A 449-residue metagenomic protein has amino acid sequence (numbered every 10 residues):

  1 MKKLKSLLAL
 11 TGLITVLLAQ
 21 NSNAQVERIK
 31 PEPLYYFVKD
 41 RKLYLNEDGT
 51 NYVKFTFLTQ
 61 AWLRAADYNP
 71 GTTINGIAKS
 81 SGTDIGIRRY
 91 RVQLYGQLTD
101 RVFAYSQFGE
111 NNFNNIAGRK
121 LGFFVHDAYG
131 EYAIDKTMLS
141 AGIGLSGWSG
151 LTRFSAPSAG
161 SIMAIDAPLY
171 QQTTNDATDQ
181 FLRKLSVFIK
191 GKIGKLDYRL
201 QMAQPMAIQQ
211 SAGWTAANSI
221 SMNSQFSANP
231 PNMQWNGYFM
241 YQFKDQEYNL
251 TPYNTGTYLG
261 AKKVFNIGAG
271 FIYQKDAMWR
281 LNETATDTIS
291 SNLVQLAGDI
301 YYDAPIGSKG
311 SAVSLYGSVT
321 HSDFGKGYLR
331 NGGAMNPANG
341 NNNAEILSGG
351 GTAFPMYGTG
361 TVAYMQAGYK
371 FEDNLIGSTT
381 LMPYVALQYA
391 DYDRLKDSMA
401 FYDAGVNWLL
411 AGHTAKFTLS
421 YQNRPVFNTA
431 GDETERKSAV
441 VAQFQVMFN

Functional and structural regions predicted by a protein language model:
K2-S6, L10-I14, L18-Q60, Y68 (+1 more regions): N-terminal periplasmic/intermembrane-space "pro-region" immediately following the signal or transit peptide
I29-P33, W62-G86, A212-A217, Y328-R330 (+1 more regions): Primarily recognizes Gram-negative and organellar outer-membrane beta-barrels
V38-K39, D48, K244-Y392, R436-S438: Detector for outer-membrane/organellar transmembrane beta-barrel domains, recognizing the amphipathic beta-strand
R41-Y68, K79-Q209, N229-E247, H321 (+4 more regions): Outer membrane beta-barrel
D67-I74, N114-F124, F154-G160, S211-A217 (+5 more regions): Outer-membrane beta-barrel translocator domains and adjoining extracellular loop/strand segments of Gram-negative
N69-T73, Q107-N111, M163-Y170, W214-I220 (+3 more regions): Flexible, solvent-exposed coil segments and beta strand-coil junctions, predominantly the extracellular/periplasmic
N75-S80, F113-A117, Q172-N175, M222-Q225 (+4 more regions): Extracellular loop and loop/strand-boundary signature of outer-membrane beta-barrel proteins
Q234-Q246, E435-N449: Outer-membrane beta-barrel "beta-signal"
